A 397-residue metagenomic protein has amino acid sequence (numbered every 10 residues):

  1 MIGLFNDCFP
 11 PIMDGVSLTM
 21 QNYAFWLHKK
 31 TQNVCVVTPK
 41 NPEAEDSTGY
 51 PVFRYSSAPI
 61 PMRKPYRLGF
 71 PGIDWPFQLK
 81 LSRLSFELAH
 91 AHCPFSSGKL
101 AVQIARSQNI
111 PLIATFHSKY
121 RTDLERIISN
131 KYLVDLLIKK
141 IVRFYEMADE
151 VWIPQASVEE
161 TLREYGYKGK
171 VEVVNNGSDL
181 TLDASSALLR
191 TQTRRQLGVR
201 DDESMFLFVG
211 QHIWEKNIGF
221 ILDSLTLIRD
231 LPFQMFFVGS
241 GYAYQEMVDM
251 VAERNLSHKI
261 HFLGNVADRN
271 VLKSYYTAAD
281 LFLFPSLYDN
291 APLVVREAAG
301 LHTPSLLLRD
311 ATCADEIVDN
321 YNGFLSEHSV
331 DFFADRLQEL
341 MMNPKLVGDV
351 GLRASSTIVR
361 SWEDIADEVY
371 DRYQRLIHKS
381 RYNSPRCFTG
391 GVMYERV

Functional and structural regions predicted by a protein language model:
M1-S56, E363, G390-V397: N-terminal subdomain of nucleotide-sugar transferases
T38, F53-S56, V134, K139-L189: Donor nucleotide-sugar binding/catalytic pocket of nucleotide-sugar-dependent glycosyltransferases
Y145, N265, K273-A279: Short alpha-helical donor nucleotide-sugar binding micro-motif in glycosyltransferases
V248-V266: Nucleotide-activated donor-binding/catalytic signature segment of Leloir-type glycosyltransferases, i.e., the conserved
L287: Aromatic "clamp/platform" in nucleotide-sugar-dependent glycosyltransferases that forms part of the donor/acceptor
P304-L308: Short hydrophobic beta-strand element within catalytic cores of glycosyltransferases and related nucleotide-activated
D319-N320, F324-V330, E339-K345: Conserved acidic donor-binding segment of nucleotide-sugar-dependent glycosyltransferases
F332, L346-R360: A short, well-ordered alpha-helix in the C-terminal region of glycosyltransferases
